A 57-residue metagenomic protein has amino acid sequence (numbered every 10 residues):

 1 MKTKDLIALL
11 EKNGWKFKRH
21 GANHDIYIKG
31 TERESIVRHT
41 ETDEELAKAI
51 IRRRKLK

Functional and structural regions predicted by a protein language model:
M1-N23, I28-K57: Basic nucleic-acid-binding interfaces
